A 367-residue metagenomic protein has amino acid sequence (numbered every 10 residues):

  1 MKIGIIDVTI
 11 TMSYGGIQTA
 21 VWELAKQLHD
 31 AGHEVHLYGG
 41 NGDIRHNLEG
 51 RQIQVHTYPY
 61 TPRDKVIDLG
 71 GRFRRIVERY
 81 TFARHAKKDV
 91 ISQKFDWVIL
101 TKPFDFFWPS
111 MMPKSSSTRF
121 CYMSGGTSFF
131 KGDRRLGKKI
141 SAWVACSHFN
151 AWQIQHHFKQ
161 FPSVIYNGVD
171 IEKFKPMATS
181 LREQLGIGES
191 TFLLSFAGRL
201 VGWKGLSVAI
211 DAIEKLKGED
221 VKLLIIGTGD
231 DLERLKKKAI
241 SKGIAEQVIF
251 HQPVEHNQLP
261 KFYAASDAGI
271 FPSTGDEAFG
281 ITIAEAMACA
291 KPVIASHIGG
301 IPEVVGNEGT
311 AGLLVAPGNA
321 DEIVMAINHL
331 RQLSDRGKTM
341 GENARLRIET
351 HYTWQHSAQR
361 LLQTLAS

Functional and structural regions predicted by a protein language model:
F149, G168: Carbohydrate-associated surface elements
K175-I187: A short helix/loop element that forms part of the nucleotide-sugar donor recognition site in Leloir-type
G188-K204, I210-I213: Conserved donor-binding/catalytic core segment of Leloir-type glycosyltransferases
K236-V254: Nucleotide-activated donor-binding/catalytic signature segment of Leloir-type glycosyltransferases, i.e., the conserved
P253-V254, K261-S266: Short alpha-helical donor nucleotide-sugar binding micro-motif in glycosyltransferases
P292-A295: Short hydrophobic beta-strand element within catalytic cores of glycosyltransferases and related nucleotide-activated
N307-E308, G312-D321, H329-S334: Conserved acidic donor-binding segment of nucleotide-sugar-dependent glycosyltransferases
H329, R336-H351, R360: A short, well-ordered alpha-helix in the C-terminal region of glycosyltransferases
